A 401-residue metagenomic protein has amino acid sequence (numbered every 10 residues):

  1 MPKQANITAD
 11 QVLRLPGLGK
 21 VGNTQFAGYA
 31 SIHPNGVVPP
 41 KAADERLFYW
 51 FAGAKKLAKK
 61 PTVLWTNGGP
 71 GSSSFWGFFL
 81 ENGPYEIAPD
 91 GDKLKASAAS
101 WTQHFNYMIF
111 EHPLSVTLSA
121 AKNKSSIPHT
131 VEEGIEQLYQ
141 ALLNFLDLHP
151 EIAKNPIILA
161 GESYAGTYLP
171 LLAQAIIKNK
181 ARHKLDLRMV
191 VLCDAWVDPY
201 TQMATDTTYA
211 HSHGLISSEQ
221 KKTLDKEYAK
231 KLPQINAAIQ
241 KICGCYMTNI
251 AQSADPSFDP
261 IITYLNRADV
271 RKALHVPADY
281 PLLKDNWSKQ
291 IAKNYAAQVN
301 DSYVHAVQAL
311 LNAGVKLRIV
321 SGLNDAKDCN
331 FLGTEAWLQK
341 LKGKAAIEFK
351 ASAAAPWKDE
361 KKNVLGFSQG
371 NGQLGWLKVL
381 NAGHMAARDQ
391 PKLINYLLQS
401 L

Functional and structural regions predicted by a protein language model:
M1-L401: Terminal and linker regions of secretory-pathway proteins
